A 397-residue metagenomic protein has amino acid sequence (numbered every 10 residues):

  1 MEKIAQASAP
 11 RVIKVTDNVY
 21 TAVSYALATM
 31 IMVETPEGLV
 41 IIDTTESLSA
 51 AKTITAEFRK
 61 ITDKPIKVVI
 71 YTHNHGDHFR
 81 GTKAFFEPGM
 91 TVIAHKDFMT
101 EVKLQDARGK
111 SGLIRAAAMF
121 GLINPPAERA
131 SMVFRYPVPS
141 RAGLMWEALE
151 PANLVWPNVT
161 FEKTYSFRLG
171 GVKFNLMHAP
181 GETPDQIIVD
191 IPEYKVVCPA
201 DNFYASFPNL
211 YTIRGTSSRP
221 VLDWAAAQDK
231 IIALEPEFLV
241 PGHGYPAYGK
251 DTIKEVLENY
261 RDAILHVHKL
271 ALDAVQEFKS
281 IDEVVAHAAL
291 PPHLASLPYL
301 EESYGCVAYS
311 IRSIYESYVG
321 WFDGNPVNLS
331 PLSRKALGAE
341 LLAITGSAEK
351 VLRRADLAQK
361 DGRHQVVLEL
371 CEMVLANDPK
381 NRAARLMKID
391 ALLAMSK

Functional and structural regions predicted by a protein language model:
M1-A9: N-terminal pre-domain segments of enzymes
M1-E2, N124, R135-A142, W146-E147 (+2 more regions): Accessory terminal helices/loops
A7, V15, P36-G38, S49-A94: Active-site metal-binding motif and surrounding structural segment of the metallo-beta-lactamase
A9-T62, I188-D201: Conserved beta-strand hairpin/beta-sheet module of binuclear metal-dependent hydrolase folds, prominently
K14, T100-H178, D223-E235: Metallo-beta-lactamase
N18, V33, D43, F58 (+9 more regions): Divalent metal-coordination and catalytic microenvironments
A26-A28, E46-S49, N74-H78, F98-T100 (+3 more regions): Solvent-exposed loop/turn segments at secondary-structure junctions within structured extracellular/periplasmic domains
G38-V40, E46-L48, L149, V155 (+2 more regions): Metallo-beta-lactamase
